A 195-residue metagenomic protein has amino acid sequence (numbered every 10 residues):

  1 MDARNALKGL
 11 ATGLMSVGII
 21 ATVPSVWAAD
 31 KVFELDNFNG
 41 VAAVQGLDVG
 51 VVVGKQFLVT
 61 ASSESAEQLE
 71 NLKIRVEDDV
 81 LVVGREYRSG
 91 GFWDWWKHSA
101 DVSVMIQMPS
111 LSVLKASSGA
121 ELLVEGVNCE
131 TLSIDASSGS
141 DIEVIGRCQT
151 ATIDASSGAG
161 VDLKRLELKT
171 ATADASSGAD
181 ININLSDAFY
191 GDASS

Functional and structural regions predicted by a protein language model:
D2-G13: Bacterial N-terminal signal peptides that target proteins for export
A11-S16, P24-S117, E121-D135, I145-T152 (+2 more regions): Acidic (Asp/Glu) and glycine-rich low-complexity loops/linkers that are typically intrinsically disordered
M15, P24, S117, A136-G139 (+3 more regions): Intrinsically disordered, low-complexity segments enriched in Ser/Pro/Gly/Ala and basic residues
V144-S195: Short, surface-exposed interaction patches in beta-rich subdomains that mediate adhesion/assembly near membranes
